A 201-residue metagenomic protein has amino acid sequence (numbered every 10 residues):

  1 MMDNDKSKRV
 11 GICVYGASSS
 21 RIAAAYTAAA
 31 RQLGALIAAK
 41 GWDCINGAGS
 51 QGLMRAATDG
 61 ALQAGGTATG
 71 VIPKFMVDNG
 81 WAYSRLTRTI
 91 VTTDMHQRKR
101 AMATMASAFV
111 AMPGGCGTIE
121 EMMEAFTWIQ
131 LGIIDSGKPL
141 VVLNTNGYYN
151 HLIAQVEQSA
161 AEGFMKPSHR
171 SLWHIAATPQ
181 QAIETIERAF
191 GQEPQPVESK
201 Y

Functional and structural regions predicted by a protein language model:
M2-M105, G132-I133, L143-Q180, E184-T185 (+1 more regions): A cross-family phosphate/adenosyl-ligand binding-site feature
A103-M123: A donor-sugar binding/catalytic signature common to diverse glycosyltransferases and related nucleotide-sugar
E124, L140-N144: Hydrophobic alpha-helical segments of small multi-pass membrane proteins
D135-G137: Conserved SF1/SF2 helicase motif Ia
